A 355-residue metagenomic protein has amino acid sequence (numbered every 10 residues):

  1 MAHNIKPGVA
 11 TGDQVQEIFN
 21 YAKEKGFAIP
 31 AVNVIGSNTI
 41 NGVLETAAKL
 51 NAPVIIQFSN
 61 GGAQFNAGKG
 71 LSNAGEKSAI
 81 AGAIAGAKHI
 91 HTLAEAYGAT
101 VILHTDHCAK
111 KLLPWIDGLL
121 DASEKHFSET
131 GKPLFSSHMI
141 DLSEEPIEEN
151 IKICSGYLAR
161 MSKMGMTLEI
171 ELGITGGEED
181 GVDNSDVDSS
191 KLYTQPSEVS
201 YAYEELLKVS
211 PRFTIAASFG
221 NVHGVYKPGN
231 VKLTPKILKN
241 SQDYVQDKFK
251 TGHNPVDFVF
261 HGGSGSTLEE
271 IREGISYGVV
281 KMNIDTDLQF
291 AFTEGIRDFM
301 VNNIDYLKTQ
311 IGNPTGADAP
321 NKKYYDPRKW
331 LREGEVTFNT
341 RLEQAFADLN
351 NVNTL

Functional and structural regions predicted by a protein language model:
M1-P30: N-terminal amphipathic alpha-helix/helix-capping segment at the start of soluble metabolic enzymes
A10-Y21, S37-G98, A109-N254, L268-E273 (+1 more regions): Alpha/beta enzyme core
A31-N33, P53-Q57, I102-H104: Short, conserved beta-strand segments within well-ordered enzyme catalytic domains that often line or immediately flank
N33, E76, S189-L192, V231 (+4 more regions): Hydrophobic alpha-helical scaffolding
V34, L103, H107-A109, V256-S266: Glycine-rich beta-to-alpha transition loops that act as phosphate-gripper elements at the mouths of alpha/beta enzyme
A74, L103-T105, E294: Glycine-rich nucleotide/cofactor/substrate-binding loop typically near the N-terminus or early in the first domain
E95, K227, I237, S241 (+1 more regions): Catalytic-face loop-and-helix region of soluble metabolic enzyme cores
N302-L355: Extended, intrinsically disordered, low-complexity segments
